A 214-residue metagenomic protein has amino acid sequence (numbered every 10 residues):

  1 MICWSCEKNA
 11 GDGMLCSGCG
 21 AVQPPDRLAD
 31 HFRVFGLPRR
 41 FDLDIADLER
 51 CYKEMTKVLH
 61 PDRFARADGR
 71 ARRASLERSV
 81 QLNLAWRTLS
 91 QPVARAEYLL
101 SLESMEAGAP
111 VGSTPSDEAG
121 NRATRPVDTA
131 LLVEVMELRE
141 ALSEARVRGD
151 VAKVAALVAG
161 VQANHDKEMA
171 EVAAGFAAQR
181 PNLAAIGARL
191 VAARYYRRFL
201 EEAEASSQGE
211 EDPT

Functional and structural regions predicted by a protein language model:
M1-T214: C-terminal accessory/regulatory regions appended to core domains
